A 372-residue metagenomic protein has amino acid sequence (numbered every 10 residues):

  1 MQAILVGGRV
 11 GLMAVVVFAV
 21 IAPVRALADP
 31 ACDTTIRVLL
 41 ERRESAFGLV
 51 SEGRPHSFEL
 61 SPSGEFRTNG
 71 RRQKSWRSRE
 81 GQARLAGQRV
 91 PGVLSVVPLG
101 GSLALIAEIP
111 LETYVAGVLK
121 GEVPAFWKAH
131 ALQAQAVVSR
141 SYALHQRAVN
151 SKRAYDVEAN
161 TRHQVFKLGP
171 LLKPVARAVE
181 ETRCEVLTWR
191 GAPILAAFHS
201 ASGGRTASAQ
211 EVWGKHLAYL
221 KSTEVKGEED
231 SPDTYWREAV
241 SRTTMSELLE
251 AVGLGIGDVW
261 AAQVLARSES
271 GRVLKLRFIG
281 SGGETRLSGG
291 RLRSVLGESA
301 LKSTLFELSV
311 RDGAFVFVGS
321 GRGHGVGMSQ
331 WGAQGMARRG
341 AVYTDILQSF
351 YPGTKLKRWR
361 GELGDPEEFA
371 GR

Functional and structural regions predicted by a protein language model:
Q2-R372: Conserved, single-site charged/polar hotspot
